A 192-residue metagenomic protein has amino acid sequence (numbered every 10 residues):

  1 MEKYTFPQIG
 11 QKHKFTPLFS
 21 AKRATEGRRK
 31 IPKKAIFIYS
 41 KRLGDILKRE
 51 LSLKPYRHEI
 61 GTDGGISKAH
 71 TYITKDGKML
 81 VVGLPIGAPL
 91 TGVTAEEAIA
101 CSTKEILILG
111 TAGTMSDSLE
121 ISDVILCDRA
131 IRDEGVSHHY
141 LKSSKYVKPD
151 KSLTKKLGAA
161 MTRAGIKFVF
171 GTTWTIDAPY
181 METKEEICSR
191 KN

Functional and structural regions predicted by a protein language model:
M1-E105, T114-N192: Accessory terminal and edge-of-domain segments that mediate assembly/interaction and cofactor placement around
